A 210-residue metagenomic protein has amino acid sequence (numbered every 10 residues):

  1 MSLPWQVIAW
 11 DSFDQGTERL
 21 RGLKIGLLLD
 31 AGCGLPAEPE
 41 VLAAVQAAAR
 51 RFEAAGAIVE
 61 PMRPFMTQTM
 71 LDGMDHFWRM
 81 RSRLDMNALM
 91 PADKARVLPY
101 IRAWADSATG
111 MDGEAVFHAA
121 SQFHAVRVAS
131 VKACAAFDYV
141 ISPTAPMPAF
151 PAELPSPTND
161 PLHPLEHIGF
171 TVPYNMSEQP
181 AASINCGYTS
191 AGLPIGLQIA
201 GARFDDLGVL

Functional and structural regions predicted by a protein language model:
M1-A43, M66: A short helix-breaking turn/cap at a secondary-structure junction
P4, W78, H118, A149-I168: Short, surface-exposed loop/helix-turn segments at secondary-structure junctions that function as lids/hinges flanking
R19-L29, F77-V131, P180-P194: Short helix-loop capping/hinge segments that flank enzyme active sites or metal/cofactor-binding pockets
A31, A145-P148: Short glycine-rich anion-binding loops that position phosphate/pyrophosphate groups of nucleotides and phosphorylated
A37-R63, M86-A92, V116, A120-F137 (+1 more regions): Acyltransferase
V131, P161-N185: Small-aliphatic-rich amphipathic alpha-helix that forms the alpha element of a beta-alpha
I184, L193-A202, V209-L210: Short, well-ordered beta-strand elements
